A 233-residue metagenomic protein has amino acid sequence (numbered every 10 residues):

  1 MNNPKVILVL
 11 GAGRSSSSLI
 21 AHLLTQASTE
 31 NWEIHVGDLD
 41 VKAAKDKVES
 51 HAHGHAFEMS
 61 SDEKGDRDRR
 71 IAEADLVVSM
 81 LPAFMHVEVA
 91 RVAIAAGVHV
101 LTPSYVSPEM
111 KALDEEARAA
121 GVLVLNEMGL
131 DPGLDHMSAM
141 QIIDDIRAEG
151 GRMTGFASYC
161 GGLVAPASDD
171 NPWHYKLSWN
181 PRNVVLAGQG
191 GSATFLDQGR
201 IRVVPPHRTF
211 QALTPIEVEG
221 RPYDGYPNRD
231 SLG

Functional and structural regions predicted by a protein language model:
S15-S16: Hydrophobic/small residue at the entry helix of a nucleotide-binding pocket
L39-A43, S107: Helix N-cap at the beta1-alpha1 junction of Rossmann-like dinucleotide-binding domains, i.e., the first residues
S50-E63: Rossmann-fold cofactor-recognition segment
S60-E73: Conserved Rossmann-fold cofactor-binding substructure of NAD(P)-dependent oxidoreductases
V92-M110: ADP-ribose/adenylate-binding Rossmann-like module
S104-N126: Rossmann-fold NAD(P)-binding glycine/threonine-rich loop
D145-G233: C-terminal catalytic/substrate-binding lobe primarily of soluble NAD(P)-dependent oxidoreductases
